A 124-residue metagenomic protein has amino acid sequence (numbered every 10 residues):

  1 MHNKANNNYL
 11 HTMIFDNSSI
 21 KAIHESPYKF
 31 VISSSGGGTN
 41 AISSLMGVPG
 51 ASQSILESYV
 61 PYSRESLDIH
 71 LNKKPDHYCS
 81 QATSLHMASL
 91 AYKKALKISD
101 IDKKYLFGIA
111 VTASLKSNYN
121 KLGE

Functional and structural regions predicted by a protein language model:
H2-E124: Short alpha-helical segments enriched in small residues
